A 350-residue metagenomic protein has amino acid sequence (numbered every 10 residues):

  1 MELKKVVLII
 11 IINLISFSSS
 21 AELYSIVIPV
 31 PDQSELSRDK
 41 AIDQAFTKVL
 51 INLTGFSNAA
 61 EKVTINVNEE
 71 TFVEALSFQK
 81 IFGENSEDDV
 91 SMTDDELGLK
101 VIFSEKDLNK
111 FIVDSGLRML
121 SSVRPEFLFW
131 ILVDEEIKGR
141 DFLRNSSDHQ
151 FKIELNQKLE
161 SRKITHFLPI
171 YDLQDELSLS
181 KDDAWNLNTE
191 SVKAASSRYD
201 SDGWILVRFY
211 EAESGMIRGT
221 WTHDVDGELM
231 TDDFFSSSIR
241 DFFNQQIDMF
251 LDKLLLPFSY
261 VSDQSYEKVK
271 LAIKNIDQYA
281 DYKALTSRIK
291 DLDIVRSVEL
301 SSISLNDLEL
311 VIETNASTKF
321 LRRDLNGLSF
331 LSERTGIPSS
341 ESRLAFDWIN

Functional and structural regions predicted by a protein language model:
E2-I9: Sec-dependent signal peptide recognition, specifically the positively charged N-region followed immediately by
I15-S18: N-terminal signal peptide c-region/cleavage motif recognized by signal peptidases
A21, S25-V27, D32, D43-N58 (+3 more regions): Non-catalytic, solvent-exposed interaction/assembly segments
E22-P31, S196-N244, L344-N350: Amphipathic beta-strand/beta-sheet edge segments enriched in Tyr/Trp
D39-F56, K100-F103, K110-M119, E160-T165 (+5 more regions): C-terminal/domain-edge helix-coil "capping" segments
I42-N68, P125-W185, L285-L310, S317 (+1 more regions): N-terminal segment of the mature soluble domain
K62-L132, D141-N145: Signal peptide-directed extracytoplasmic domains
L76-N85, F167-D172, D182-M216, L325-L328 (+1 more regions): A short, hydrophobic beta-strand-centered structural micro-motif
